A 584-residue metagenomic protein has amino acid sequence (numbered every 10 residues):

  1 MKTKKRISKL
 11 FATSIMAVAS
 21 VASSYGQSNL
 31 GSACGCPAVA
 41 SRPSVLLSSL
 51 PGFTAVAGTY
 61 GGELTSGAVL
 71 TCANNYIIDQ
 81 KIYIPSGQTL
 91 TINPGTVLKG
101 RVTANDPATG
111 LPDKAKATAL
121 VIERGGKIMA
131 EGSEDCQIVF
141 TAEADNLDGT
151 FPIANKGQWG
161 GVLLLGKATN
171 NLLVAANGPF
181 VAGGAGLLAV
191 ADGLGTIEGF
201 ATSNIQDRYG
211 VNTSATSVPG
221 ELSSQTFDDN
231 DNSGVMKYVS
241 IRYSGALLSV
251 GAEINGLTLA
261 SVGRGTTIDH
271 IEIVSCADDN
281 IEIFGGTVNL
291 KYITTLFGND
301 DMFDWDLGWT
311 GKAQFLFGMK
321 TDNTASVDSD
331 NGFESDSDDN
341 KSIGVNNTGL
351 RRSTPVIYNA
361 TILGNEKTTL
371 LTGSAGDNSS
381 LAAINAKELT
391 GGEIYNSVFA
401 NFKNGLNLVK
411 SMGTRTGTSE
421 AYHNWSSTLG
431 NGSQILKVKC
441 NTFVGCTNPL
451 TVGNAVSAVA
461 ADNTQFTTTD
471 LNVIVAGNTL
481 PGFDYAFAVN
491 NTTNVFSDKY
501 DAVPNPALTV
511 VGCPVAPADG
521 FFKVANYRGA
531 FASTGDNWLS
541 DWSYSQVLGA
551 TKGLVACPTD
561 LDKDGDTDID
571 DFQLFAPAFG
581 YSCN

Functional and structural regions predicted by a protein language model:
K2-S14: Bacterial N-terminal signal peptides that target proteins for export
V21-G26: Sec/Tat signal peptide C-region and signal peptidase I cleavage site
Q27-L90, R101-G125, Q137-N299, D304-V555: Extracellular beta-rich repeat passengers
I128-D135: A short, structured loop/turn motif at beta-sheet edges
G132, S240-Y243, A576-C583: Sec/Tat-exported extracytoplasmic proteins
L561-N584: Alpha-helical segments with a strong preference for the paired helices of cellulosomal dockerin domains
